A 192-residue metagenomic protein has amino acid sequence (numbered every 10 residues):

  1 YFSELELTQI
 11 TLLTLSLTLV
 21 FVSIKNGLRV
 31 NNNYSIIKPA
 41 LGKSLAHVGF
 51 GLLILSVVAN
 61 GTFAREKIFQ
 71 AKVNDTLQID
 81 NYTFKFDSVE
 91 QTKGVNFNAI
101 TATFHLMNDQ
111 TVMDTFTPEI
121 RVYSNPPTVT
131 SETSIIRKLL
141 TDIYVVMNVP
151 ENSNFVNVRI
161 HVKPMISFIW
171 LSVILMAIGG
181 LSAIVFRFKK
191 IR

Functional and structural regions predicted by a protein language model:
Y1-R192: Solvent-exposed, non-transmembrane regions of integral membrane proteins
